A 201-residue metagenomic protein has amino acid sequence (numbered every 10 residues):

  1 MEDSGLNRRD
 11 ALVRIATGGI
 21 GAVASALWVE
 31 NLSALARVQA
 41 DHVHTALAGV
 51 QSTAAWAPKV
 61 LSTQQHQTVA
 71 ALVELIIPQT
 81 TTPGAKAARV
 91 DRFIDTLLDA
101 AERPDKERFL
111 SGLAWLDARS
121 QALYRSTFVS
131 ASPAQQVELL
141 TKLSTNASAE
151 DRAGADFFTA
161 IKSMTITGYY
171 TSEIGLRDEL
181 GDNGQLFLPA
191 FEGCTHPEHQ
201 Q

Functional and structural regions predicted by a protein language model:
E2-I20: N-terminal secretory signal peptides and thylakoid transit peptides that target proteins across membranes
E2-S4, T53, Q64-L75, R89-Q201: Mature-region segments of soluble proteins
G5, A26-A71: C-terminal segment of N-terminal export signals and the immediately downstream linker at the start of the mature
T17-G18, P78, T167: A very general structural signal that marks isolated residues within well-ordered alpha-helical segments
Q79-G84: Short, solvent-exposed loop/turn elements at domain surfaces
